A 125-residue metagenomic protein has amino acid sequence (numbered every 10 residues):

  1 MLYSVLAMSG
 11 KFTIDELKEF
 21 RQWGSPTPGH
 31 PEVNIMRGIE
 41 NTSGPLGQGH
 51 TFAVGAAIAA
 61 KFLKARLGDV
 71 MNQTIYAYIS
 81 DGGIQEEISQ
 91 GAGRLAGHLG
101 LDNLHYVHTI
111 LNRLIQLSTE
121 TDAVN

Functional and structural regions predicted by a protein language model:
M1-L99: Cofactor-binding active-site loop characterized by glycine-rich and histidine/acidic residues
N103-I110: Short internal beta-strands
I110-N125: Long, well-ordered, tryptophan-enriched scaffold segments
